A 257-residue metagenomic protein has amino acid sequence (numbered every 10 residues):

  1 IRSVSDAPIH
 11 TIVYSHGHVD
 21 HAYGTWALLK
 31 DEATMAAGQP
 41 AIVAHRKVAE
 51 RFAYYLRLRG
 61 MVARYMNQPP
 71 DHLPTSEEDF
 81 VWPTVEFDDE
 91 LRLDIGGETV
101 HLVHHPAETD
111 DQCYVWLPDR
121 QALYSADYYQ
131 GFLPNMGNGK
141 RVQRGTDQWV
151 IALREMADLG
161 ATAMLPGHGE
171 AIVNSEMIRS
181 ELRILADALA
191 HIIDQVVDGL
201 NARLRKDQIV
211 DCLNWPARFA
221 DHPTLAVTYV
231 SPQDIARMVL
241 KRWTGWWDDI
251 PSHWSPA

Functional and structural regions predicted by a protein language model:
I1, H16, I42, F87 (+5 more regions): Divalent metal-coordination and catalytic microenvironments
I1-A41: Active-site metal-binding motif and surrounding structural segment of the metallo-beta-lactamase
H10-H18, V43-H45, L123-A126, A163-H168: Active-site neighborhood of phospho(di)ester-bond hydrolases with catalytic His/Asp-centered motifs
G17-H21, V48-E50, T109, Q130 (+1 more regions): Solvent-exposed loop/turn segments at secondary-structure junctions within structured extracellular/periplasmic domains
G24-T25, F52-R57, N135-M136, E176-M177: Short, solvent-exposed loop/turn and secondary-structure capping segments
V48-H104, Q148-G160: Metallo-beta-lactamase
G60, D158-G160, A171-A257: Accessory terminal helices/loops
V81, R92, T99-L200: Metallo-beta-lactamase
